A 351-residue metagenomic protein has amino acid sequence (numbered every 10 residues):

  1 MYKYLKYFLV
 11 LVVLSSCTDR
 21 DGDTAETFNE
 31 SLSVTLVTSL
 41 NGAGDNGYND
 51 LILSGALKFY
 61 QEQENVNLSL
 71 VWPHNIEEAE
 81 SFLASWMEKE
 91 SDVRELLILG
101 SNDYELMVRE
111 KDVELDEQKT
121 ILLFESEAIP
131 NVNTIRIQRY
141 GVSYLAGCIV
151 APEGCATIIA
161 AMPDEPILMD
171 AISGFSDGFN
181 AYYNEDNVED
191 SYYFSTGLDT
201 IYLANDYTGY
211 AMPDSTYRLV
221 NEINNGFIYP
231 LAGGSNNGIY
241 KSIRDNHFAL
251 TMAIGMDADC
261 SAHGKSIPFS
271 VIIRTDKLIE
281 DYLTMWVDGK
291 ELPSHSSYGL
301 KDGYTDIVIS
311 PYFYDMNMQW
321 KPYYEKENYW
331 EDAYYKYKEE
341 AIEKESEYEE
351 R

Functional and structural regions predicted by a protein language model:
V13-S16: C-terminal motif of bacterial Sec signal peptides marking the signal peptidase cleavage site
V34-S54, F59, V71-I76, I167-L168: Extracytoplasmic "Venus flytrap"
L36, D92-S101, F124, N224-G233 (+1 more regions): Periplasmic-binding protein-like
A56, Y144-D190, H295-Q319: An alpha-beta-alpha
E114-I137, A258-G264: Flexible loop/hinge segments that line or gate small-molecule binding clefts
I135-A156, V271-G289: Hydrophobic alpha-helical segments within soluble ligand-binding/sensing domains
M169-N224: Extracellular/periplasmic Venus flytrap/periplasmic-binding protein
D281-R351: Hinge/cleft segment of the Venus flytrap/periplasmic-binding protein
